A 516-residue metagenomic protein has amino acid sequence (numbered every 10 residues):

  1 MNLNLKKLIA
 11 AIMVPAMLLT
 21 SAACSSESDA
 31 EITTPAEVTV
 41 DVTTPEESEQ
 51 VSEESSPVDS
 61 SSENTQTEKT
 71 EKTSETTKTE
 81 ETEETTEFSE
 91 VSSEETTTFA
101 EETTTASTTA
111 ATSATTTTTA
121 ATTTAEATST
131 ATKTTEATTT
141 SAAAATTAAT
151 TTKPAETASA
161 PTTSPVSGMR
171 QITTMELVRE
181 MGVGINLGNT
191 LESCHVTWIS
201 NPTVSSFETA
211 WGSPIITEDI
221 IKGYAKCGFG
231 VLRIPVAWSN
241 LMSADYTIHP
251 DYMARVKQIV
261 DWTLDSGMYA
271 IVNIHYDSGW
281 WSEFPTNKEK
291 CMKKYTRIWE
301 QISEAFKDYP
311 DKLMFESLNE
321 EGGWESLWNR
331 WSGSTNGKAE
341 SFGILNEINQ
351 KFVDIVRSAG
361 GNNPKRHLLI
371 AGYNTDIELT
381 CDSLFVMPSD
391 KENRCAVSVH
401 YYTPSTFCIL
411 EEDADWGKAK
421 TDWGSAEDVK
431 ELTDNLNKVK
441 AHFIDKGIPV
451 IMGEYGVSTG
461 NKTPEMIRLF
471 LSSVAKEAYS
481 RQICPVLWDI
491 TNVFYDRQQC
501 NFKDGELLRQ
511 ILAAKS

Functional and structural regions predicted by a protein language model:
T20-A23: C-terminal motif of bacterial Sec signal peptides marking the signal peptidase cleavage site
S25-I32: Bacterial lipoprotein signal-peptidase II cleavage site
T34, V38-T163: Extracellular mucin-like PTS domains
P154, A158-V231: N-terminal carbohydrate-binding accessory modules
G188-I216, A244-I248, N287, T406-L432: Acidic/histidine-rich helix-loop elements that form or flank divalent-metal/phosphate-binding sites at the catalytic
W211-L232, M242, Y246-Y276, E283-S317 (+1 more regions): An active-site-proximal structural segment forming one wall of the substrate-binding cleft that immediately precedes
M292-D428, N437-V457, S480-I483: Active-site region of glycoside hydrolase catalytic domains
E427-D504: Substrate-binding cleft of secreted/luminal carbohydrate-active enzymes
